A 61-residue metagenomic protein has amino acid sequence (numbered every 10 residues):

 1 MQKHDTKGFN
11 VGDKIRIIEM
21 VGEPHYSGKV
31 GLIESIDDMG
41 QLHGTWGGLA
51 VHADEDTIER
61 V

Functional and structural regions predicted by a protein language model:
M1-D5: Short alpha-helix capping/helix-loop boundary micro-motifs
N10-V61: Basic/aromatic-rich interaction segments and small domains that mediate binding to polyanionic partners
